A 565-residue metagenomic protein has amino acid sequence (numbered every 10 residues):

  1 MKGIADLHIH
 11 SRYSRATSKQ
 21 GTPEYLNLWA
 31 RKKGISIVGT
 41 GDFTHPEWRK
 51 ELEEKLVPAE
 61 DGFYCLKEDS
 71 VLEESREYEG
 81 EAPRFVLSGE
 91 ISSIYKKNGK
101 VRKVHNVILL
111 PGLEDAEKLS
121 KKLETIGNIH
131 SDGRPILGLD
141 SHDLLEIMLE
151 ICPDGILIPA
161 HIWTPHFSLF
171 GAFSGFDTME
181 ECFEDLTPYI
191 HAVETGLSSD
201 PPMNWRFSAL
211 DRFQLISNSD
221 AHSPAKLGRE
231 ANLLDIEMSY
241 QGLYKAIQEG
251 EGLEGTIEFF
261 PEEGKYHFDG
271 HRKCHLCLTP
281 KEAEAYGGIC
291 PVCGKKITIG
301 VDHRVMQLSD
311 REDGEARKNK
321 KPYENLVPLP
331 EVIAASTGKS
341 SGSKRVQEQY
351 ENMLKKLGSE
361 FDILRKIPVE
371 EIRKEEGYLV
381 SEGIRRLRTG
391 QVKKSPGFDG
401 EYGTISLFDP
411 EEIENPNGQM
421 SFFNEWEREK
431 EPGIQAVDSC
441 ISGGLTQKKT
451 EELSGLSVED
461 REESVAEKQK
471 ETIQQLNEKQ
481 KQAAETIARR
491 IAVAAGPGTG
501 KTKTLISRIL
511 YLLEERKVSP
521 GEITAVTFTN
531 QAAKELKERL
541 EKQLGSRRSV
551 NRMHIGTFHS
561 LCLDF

Functional and structural regions predicted by a protein language model:
M1-K2, L28, P46, V57 (+8 more regions): C-terminal functional module detector
K2, G21, R49-H191: Extended substrate/RNA-proximal surfaces in nucleic-acid metabolism proteins
H8, D42, I108, L157 (+2 more regions): Conserved, mostly hydrophobic/aromatic
I9-T22: Active-site mouth loops of central-metabolism enzymes
R12-S14, T40-R49, I94, D115 (+3 more regions): Active-site environment of divalent metal-dependent phosphoester hydrolases
T17, R49-E53, F167-S174, W205 (+2 more regions): Histidine/acidic-residue-rich catalytic or RNA/ligand-binding cores of hydrolases and nuclease-related proteins
W29-W48, I156-I158: Divalent metal-dependent hydrolysis catalytic cores, especially in the metallo-beta-lactamase
E463-F565: P-loop NTPase Walker
